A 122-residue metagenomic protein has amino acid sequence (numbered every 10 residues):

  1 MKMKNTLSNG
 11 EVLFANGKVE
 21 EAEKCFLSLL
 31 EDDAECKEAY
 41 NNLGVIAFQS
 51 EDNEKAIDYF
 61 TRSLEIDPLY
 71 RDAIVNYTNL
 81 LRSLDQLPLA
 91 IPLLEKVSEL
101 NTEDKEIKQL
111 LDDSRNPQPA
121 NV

Functional and structural regions predicted by a protein language model:
A15-N16, Q49-S50, S83, N116-P117: Register position in tetratricopeptide repeats
